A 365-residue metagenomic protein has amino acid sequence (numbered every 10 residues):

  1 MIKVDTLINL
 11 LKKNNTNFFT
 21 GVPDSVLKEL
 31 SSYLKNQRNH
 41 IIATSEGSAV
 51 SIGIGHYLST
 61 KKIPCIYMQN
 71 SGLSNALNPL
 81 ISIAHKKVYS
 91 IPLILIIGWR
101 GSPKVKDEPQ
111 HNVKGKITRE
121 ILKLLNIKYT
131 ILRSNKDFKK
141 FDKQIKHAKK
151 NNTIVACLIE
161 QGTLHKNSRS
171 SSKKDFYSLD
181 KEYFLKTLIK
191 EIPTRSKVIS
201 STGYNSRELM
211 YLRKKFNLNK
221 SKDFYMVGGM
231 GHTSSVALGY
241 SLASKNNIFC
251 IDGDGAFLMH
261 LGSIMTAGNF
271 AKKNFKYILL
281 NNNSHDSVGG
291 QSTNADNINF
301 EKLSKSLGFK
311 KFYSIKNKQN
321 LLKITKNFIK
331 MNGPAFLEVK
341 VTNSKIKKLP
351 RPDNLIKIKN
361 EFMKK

Functional and structural regions predicted by a protein language model:
K3-N15, R169-M230: Active-site diphosphate/adenylate-binding microenvironment
D24-V26, R100-G101, I159-H165, T202-S206 (+2 more regions): Glycine-rich beta-alpha junction loops
E29-G98, R207-N282: Thiamine diphosphate
S31-S32, L77-P79, V105-P109, K166-S172 (+4 more regions): Short acidic, glycine/serine/threonine-rich loops at helix termini
N75-P79, I83, I154-T194, K330-K365: Glycine/aspartate-rich loop-and-adjacent alpha/beta segment that forms the canonical ThDP
V105-H147, Q291-N327: Conserved thiamine diphosphate
K150, K272-T293: A short, conserved beta-to-alpha structural element at the edge of catalytic cores that scaffolds binding
